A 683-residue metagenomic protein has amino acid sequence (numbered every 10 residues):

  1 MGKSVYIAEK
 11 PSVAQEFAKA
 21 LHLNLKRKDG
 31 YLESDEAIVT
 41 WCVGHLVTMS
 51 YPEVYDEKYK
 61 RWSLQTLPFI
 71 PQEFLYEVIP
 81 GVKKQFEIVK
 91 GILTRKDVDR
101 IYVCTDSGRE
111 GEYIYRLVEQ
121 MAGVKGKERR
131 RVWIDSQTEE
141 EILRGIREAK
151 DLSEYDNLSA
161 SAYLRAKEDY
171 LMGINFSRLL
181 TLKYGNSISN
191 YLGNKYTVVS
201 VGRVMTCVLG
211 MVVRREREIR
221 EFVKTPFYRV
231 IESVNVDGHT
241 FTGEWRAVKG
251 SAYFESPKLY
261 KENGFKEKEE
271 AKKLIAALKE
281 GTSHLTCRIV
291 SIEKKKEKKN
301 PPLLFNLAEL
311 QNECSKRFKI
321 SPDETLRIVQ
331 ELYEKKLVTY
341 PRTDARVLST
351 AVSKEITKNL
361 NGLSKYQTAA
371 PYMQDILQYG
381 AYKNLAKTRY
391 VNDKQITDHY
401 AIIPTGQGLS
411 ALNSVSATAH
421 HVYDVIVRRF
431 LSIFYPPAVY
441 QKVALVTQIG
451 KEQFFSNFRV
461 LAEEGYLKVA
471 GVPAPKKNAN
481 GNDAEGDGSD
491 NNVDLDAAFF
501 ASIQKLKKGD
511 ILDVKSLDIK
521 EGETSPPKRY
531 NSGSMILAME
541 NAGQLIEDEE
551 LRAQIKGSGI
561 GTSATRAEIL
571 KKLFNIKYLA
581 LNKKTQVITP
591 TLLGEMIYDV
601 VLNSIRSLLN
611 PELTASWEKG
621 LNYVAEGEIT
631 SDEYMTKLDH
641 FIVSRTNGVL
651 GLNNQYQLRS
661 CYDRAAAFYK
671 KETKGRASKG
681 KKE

Functional and structural regions predicted by a protein language model:
M1-R178, F265, L385, P526: Intrinsically disordered, low-complexity regulatory segments
G2-V5, K28, L93, S153 (+5 more regions): Basic, low-complexity terminal or inter-domain segments flanking catalytic cores
A14-H22, R116-L117, L209-I219, R428: Short active-site loop/helix that positions an aromatic residue
K28-Y59, T206-L259, I433-A501: Structured, non-catalytic alpha/beta "coupling" segments that mediate domain-domain communication and provide generic
F74, E87, K96, Q137-V234 (+2 more regions): C-terminal or mid-to-C-terminal helical accessory/interaction module adjacent to the motor/catalytic core
D106, E313, R317-S321: A conserved hydrophobic secondary-structure block that centers on an alpha-helix together with its immediately flanking
E255-L303, Q311: Metal- or metallocofactor-binding catalytic centers and their adjacent structured scaffolds across diverse enzyme
